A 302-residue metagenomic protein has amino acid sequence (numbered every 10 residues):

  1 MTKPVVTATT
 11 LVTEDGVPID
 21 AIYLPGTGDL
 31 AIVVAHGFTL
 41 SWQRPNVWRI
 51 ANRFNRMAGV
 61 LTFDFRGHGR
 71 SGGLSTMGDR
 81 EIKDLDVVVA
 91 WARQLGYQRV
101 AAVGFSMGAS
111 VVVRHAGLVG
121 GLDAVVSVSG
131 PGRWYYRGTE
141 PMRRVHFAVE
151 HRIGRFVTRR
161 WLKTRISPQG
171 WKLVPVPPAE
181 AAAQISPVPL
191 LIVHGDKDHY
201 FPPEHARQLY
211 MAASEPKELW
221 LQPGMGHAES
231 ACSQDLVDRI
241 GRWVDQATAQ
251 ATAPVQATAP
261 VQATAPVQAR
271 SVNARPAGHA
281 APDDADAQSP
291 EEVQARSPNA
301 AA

Functional and structural regions predicted by a protein language model:
M1-G26: N-terminal cap/lid segment of alpha/beta-hydrolase-fold proteins
F38-A51: The serine-hydrolase catalytic nucleophile loop
A51-R70: Conserved alpha/beta-hydrolase
T76-L95: Alpha/beta-hydrolase active-site loop
L118-G170, V188: Hydrolase active-site cap/lid region
I185-S186, I192-H194: Short beta-strand/loop motif that positions the catalytic acidic residue of the alpha/beta-hydrolase fold
H199-H205: Conserved alpha/beta-hydrolase "acid-adjacent" motif
M225-D235: Catalytic histidine-centered segment of alpha/beta-hydrolase-like enzymes
